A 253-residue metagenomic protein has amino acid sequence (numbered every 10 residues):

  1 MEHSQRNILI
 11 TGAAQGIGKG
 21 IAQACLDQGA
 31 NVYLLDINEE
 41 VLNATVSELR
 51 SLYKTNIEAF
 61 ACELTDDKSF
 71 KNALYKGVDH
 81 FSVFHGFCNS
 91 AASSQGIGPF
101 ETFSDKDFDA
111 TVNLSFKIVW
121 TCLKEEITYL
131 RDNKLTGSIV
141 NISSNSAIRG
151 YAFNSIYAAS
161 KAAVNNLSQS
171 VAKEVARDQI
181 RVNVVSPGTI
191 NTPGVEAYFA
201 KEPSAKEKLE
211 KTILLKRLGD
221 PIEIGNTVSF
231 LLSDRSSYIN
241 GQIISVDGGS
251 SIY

Functional and structural regions predicted by a protein language model:
E2-Y33: Canonical Rossmann dinucleotide-binding motif of NAD(H)/NADP(H)-dependent dehydrogenases/reductases, specifically
K71, Y75, S94-D109, T128 (+4 more regions): Conserved mid-core segment of classical short-chain dehydrogenase/reductases
H85, E101-T121, V140, Y157 (+2 more regions): Catalytic Tyr-X3-Lys loop
I97, S229, N240-Y253: Short C-terminal tail/terminal secondary-structure segment of NAD(P)H-dependent dehydrogenase/reductase domains
L123, S160, S168: Active-site helix of classical SDR
T128, K173-R177, S237: Alpha-helical segment proximal to the catalytic Tyr-Lys
S144: Residue(s) in the substrate-gating loop at a strand-loop-helix junction that position the organic substrate next
R177, T189-T212: A glycine/serine/threonine-rich, flexible loop-to-helix segment that serves as the NAD(P) cofactor-binding "lid"
